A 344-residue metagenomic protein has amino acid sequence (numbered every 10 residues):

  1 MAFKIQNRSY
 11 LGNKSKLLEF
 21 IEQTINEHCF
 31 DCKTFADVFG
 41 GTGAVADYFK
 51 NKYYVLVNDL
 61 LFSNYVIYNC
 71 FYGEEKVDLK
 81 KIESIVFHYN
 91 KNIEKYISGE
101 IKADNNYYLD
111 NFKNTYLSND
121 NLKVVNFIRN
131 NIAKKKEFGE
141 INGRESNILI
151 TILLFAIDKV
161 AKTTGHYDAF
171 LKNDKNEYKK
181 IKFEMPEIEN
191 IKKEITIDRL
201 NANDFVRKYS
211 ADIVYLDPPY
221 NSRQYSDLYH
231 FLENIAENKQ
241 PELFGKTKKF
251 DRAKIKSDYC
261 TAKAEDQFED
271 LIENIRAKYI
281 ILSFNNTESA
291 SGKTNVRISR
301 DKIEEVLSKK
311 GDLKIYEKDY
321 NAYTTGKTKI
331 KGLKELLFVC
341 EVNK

Functional and structural regions predicted by a protein language model:
M1-A36, A44-Y48, K52, I67: S-adenosyl-L-methionine
I21, F35-Y48, V57-F62, R207-L228 (+1 more regions): Conserved proline-anchored active-site loop of SAM-dependent methyltransferases that bridges a beta-strand
Y54, L61-P186, S222, S226-T261 (+1 more regions): Class I S-adenosyl-L-methionine-dependent methyltransferase module
R199-D204: Conserved SAM/SAH-binding loop
S257-G311: Conserved Class I SAM-dependent methyltransferase catalytic core
R297-K344: Class I S-adenosyl-L-methionine
